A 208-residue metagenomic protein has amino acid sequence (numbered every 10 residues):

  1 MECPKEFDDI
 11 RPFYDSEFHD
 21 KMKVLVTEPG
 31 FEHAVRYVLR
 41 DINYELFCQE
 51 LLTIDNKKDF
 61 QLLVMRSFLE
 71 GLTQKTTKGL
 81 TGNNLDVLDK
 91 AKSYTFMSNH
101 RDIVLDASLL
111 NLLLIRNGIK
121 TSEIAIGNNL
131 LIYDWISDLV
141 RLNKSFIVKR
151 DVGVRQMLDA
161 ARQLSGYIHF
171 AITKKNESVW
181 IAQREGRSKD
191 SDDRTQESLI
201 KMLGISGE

Functional and structural regions predicted by a protein language model:
M1-Y94, H100-N111, I115, S137 (+1 more regions): Membrane-anchoring hydrophobic helices of lipid-metabolizing enzymes
K75-E208: Soluble catalytic domains of membrane acyltransferases
